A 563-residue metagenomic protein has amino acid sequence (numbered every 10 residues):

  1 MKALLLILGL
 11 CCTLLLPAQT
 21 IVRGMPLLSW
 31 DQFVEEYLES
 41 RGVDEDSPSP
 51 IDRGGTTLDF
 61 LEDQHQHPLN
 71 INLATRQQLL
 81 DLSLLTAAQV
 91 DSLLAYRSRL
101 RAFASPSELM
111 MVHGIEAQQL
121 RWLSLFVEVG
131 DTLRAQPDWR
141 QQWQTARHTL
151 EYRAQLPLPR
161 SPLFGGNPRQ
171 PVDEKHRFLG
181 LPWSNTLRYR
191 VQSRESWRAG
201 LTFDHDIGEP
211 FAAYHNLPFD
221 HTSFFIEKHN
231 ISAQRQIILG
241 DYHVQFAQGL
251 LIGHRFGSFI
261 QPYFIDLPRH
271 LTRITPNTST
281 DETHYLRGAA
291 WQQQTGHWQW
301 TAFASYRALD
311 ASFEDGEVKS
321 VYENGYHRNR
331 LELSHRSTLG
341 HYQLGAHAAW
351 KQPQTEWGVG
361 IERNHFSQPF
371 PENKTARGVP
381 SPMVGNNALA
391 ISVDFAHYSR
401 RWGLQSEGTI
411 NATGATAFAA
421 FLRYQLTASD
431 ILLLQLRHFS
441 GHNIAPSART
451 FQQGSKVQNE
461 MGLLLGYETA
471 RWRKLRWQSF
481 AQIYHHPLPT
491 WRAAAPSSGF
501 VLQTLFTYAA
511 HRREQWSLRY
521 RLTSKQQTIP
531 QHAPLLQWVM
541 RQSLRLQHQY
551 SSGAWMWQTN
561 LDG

Functional and structural regions predicted by a protein language model:
M1-G24: Bacterial Sec-dependent N-terminal signal peptides
A18-F211, L217-E227, S232, D241-Q245: Compositionally biased linear targeting/interaction segments
R140-R147, S196, I231-I237, F246 (+6 more regions): Short loop/turn motifs that connect adjacent beta-strands in outer-membrane beta-barrel proteins
F178-P182, H284-L286, A304, S337-E372 (+1 more regions): Exposed, low-structure sequence patches enriched in small/polar residues
D204-H221, T275-E282, S334-S337, T409-N411: Outer-membrane beta-barrel proteins
H215-I274, T278-D310, S429-I444: Outer membrane beta-barrel
S258-R269, F313-R330, S381: Surface-exposed loop/turn segments flanking beta-strands in extracellular/periplasmic regions
T283-N329, S337-A349: Aromatic- and glycine-enriched pocket-lining scaffold segments that form the walls of small-molecule binding clefts
